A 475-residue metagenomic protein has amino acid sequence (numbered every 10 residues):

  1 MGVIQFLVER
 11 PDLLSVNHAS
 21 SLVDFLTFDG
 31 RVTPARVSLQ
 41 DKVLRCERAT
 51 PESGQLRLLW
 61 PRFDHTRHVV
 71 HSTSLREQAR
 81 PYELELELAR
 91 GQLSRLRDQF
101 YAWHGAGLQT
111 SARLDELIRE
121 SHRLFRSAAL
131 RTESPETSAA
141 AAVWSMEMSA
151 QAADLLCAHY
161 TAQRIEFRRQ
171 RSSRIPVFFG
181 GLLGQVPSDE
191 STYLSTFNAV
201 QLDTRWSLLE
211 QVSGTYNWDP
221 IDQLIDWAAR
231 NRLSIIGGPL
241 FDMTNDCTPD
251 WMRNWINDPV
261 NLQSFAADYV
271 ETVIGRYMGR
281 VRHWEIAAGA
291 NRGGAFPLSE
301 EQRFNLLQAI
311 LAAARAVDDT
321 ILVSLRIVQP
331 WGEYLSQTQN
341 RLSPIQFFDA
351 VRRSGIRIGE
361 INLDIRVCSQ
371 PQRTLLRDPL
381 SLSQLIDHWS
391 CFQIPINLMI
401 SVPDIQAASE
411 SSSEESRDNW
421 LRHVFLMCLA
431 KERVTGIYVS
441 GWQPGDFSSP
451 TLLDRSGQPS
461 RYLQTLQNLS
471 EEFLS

Functional and structural regions predicted by a protein language model:
M1-S20, F25, E52, R57-H122: Amphipathic, heptad-repeat alpha-helical segments
E133-S173: Extended acidic/polar, glycine-enriched regions that form or flank non-catalytic beta-rich accessory modules
H159-R205: An acidic-aromatic substrate-binding cleft motif
V177-L183, H283-I286, L306-L342, L363 (+2 more regions): Aromatic-lined carbohydrate-recognition surfaces of secreted/lumenal glycan-active proteins
L183-S195, Q263-I274, T338-V351, L382 (+1 more regions): Short, acidic/polar
S188-F197, D219-S234, V273-G279, R315-D318 (+3 more regions): Acidic (Asp/Glu)-rich catalytic clusters
S195, A199-V212, D222-G332, D404-I405: Substrate-binding cleft and catalytic face of glycoside hydrolase catalytic domains, especially the flexible beta-alpha
R276, A290-N291, A295-A309, A313-V317 (+4 more regions): Aromatic-rich peripheral "rim/lid" segments of glycoside hydrolase catalytic domains that contact and position glycan
